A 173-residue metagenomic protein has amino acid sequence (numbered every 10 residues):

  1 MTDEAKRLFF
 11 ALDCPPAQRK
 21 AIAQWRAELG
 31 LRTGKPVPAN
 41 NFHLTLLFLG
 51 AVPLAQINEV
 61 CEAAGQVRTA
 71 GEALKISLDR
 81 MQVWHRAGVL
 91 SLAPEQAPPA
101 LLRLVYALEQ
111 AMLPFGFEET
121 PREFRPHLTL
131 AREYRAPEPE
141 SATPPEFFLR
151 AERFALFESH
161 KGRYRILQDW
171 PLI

Functional and structural regions predicted by a protein language model:
M1-I173: Histidine-dependent nucleotide/RNA phosphoesterase domain, centered on the 2H-phosphoesterase fold with its duplicated
